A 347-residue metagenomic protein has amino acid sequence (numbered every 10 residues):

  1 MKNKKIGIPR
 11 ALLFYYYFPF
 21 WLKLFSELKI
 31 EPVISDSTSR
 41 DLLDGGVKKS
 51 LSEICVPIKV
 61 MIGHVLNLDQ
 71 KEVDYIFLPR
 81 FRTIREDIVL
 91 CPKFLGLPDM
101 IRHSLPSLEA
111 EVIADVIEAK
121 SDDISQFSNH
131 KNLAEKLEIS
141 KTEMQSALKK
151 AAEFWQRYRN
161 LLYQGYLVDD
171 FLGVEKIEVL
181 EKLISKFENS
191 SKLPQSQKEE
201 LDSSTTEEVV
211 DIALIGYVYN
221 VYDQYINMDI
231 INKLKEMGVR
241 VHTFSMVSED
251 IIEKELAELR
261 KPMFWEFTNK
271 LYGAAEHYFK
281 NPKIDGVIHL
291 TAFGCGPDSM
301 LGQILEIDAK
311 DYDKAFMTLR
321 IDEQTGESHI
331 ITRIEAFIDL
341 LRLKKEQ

Functional and structural regions predicted by a protein language model:
M1-Q347: An N-terminal assembly and electron-transfer interface module characteristic of large anaerobic redox and radical
